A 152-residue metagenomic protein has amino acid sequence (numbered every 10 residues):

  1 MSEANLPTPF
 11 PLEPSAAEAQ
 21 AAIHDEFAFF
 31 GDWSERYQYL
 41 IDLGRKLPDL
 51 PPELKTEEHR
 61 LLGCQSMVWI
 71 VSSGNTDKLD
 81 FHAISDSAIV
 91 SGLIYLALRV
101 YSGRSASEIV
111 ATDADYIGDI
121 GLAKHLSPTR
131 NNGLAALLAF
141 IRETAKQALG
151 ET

Functional and structural regions predicted by a protein language model:
S2-E3, P11, D80: Terminal-appendage/accessory-domain detector
A4, P14, S85, S107 (+2 more regions): C-terminal binding/interaction regions
S15-E53: Extended low-complexity intrinsically disordered regions
P52-S73: Structured beta-strand/loop patches that form or line metal/cofactor-binding pockets in enzymes
L62-G63, S85-I89: Secondary-structure capping and boundary motifs in well-ordered enzyme cores
V71-S87, L98-Y101: Conserved interaction-surface patches within small, structured recognition/assembly domains
A88-E108: Hydrophobic/aromatic-rich, well-ordered segments within soluble, folded domains that form packed cores
